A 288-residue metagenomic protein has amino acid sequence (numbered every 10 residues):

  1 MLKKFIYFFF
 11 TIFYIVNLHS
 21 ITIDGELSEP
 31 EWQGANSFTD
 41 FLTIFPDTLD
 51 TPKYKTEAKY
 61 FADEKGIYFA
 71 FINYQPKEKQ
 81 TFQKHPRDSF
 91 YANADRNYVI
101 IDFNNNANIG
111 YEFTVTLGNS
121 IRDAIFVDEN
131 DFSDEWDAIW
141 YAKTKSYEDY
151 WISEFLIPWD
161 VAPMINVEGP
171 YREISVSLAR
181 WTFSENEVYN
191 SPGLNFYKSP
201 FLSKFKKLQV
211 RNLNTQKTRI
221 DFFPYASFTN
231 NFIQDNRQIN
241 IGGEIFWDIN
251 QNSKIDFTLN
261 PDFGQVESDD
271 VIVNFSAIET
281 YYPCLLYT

Functional and structural regions predicted by a protein language model:
M1-L2: N-terminal secretory signal peptides that target proteins for export/translocation
F5-V16: Sec-dependent N-terminal signal peptides
H19-L286: Structural preference for beta-rich elements and adjacent junctions enriched in aromatics
